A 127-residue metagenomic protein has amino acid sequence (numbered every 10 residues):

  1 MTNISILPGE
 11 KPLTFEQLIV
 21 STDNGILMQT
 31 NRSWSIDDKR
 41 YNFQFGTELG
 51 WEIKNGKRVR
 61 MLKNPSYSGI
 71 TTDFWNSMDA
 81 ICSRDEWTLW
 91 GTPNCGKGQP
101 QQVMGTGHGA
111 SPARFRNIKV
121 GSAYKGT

Functional and structural regions predicted by a protein language model:
M1-T127: N-terminal small-residue-enriched
